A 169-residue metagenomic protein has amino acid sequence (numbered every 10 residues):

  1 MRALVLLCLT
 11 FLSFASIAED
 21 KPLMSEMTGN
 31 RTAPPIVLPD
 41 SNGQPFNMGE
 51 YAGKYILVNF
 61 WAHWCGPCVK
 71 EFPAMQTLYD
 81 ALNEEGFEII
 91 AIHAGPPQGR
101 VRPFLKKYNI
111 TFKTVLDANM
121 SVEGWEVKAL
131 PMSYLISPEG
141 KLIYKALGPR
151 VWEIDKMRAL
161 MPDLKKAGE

Functional and structural regions predicted by a protein language model:
M1-L7: Sec-dependent signal peptide recognition, specifically the positively charged N-region followed immediately by
S13-A15: N-terminal signal peptide c-region/cleavage motif recognized by signal peptidases
E19-M48: N-terminal "domain-start" segment that seeds a small globular fold
A52, F60-T77: Conserved redox-active cysteine motifs that mediate thiol-disulfide chemistry, especially di-cysteine Cys-X(1-2)-Cys
Y55-I56, F87, P131: Alpha/beta-hydrolase fold active-site loops
G86-Q98, I110-N119: Thiol-based oxidoreductase modules, predominantly thioredoxin-like and allied folds used for disulfide exchange
R102-E139: Short, internal strand/loop/helix patches that form the active-site neighborhood or redox-interaction surface
L135-E169: Thiol-/selenol-based redox modules, centered on thioredoxin-like and closely related oxidoreductase domains
